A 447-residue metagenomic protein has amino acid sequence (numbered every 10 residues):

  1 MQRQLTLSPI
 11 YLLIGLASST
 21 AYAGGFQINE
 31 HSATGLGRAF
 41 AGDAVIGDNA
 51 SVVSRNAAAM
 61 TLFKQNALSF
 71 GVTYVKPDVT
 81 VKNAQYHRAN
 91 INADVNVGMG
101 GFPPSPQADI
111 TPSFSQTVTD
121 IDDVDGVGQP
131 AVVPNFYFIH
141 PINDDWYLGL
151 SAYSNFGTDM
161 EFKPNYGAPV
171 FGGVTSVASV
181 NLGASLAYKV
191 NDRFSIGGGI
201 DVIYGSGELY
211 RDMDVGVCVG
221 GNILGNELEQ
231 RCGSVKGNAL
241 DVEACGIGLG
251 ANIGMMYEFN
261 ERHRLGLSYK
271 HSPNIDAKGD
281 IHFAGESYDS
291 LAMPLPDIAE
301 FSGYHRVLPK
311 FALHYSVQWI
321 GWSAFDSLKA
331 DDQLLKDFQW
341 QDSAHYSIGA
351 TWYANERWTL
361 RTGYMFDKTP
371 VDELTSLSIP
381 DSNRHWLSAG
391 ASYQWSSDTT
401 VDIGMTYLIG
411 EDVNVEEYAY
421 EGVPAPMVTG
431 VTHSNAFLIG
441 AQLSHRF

Functional and structural regions predicted by a protein language model:
M1-Y22: Gram-negative bacterial Sec-dependent N-terminal signal peptides
G24, A39-A41, V53-M60, V124-D125 (+1 more regions): Short secondary-structure capping/turn segments at boundaries of alpha-helices and beta-strands
G24-A39, D94-F114, P130-F447: Outer-membrane beta-barrel porins/channels
Q27-G42, T61-T80: Transmembrane beta-strand segments of Gram-negative outer membrane beta-barrel proteins
F40-D48, D78-Q129: Surface-exposed strand-loop-strand hairpins of Gram-negative outer-membrane beta-barrel proteins
V45-G47, V53, A57-K64, F138-I142 (+2 more regions): Outer-membrane beta-barrel pore proteins
L62, S69, Y74-D78, G126-P130 (+4 more regions): Generic, well-ordered alpha-helical segments
A67, V72-D78, N83-Q85, A152-F156 (+2 more regions): Short glycine-rich, polar/acidic loop-and-turn segments at beta strand-coil junctions
